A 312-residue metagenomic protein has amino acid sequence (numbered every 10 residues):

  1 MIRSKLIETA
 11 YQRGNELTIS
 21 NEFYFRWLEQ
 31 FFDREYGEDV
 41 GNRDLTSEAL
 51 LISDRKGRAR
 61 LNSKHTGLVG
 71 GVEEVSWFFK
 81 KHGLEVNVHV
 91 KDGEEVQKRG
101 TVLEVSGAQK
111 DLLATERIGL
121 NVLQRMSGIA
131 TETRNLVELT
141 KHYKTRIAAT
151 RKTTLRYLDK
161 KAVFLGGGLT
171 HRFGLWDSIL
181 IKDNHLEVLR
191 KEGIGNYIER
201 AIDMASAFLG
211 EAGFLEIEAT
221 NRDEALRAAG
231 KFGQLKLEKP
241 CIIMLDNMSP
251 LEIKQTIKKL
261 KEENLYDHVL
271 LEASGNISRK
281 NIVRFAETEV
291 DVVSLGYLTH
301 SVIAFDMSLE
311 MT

Functional and structural regions predicted by a protein language model:
I2-E238, I242, L251-Q255, K259 (+3 more regions): Acidic/glycine-rich phosphate/pyrophosphate-binding loops and surrounding catalytic core that coordinate Mg2+
N247, G275, Y297: Short secondary-structure boundary segments
Y266: Conserved H-loop
R279: Cys/His-rich Zn2+-binding cysteine-cluster or related metal-binding knuckle/ribbon modules and their
S308-T312: Active-site loop ensemble at the mouth of alpha/beta enzyme cores that anchors a bound cofactor
